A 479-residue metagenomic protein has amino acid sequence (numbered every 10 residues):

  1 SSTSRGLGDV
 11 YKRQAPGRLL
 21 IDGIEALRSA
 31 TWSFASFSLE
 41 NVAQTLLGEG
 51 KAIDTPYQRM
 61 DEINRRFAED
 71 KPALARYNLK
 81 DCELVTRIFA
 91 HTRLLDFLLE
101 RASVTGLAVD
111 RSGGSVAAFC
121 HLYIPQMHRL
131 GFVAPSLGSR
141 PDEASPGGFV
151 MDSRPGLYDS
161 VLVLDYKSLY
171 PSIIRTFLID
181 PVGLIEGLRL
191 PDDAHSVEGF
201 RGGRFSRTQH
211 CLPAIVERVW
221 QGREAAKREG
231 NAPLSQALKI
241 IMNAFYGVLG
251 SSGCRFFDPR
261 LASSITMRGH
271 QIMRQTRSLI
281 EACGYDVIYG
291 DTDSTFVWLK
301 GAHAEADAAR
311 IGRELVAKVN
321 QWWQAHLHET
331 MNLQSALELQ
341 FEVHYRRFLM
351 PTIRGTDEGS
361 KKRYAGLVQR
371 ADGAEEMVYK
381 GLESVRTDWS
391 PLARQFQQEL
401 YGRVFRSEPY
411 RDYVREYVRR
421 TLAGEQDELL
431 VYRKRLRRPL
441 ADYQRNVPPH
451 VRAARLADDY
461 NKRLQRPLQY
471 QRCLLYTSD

Functional and structural regions predicted by a protein language model:
S1-Y11, Y476-D479: Single conserved hydrophobic/aromatic residue that forms the stacking wall/gate of nucleotide- or nucleobase-binding
R5, D9-I24: Active-site phosphate-binding/coordination module
P16, G23-S115, T295: Acidic, Mg2+-coordinating catalytic module of metal-dependent nucleases/exonucleases that use a two-metal-ion mechanism
Y57-F67, T105, L249-I265, G269 (+1 more regions): Conserved, charged catalytic cores of large soluble enzymes
A73-I88, R218, G222, R268-Q275 (+2 more regions): A non-catalytic, amphipathic alpha-helix used as a structural packing/dimerization or gating element in enzyme scaffolds
L95, L99-S103, A108-G187, G230 (+5 more regions): DNA-dependent DNA polymerase catalytic subunits
H210-C254: Active-site cores of enzymes that catalyze phosphoryl transfer or operate on phosphate-rich substrates
